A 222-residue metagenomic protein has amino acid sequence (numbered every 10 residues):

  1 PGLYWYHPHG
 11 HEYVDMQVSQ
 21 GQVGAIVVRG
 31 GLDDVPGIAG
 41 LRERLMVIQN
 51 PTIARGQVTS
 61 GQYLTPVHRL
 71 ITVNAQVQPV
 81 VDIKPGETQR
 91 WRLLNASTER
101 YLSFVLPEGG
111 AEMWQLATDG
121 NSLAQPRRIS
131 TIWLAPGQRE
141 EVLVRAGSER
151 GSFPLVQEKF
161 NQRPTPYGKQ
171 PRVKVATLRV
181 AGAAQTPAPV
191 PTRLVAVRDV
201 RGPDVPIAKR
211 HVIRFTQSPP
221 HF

Functional and structural regions predicted by a protein language model:
P1-L143, S148, N161-R163, K174-P219: Histidine-centered copper-binding motifs that mark active-site loops of extracellular/periplasmic copper enzymes
G151: Aromatic-residue-lined binding/catalytic grooves and analogous aromatic/hydrophobic interfacial grooves in multimeric
F222: Active-site activation/catalytic loop segments of kinase-like enzymes and analogous catalytic loops in related
